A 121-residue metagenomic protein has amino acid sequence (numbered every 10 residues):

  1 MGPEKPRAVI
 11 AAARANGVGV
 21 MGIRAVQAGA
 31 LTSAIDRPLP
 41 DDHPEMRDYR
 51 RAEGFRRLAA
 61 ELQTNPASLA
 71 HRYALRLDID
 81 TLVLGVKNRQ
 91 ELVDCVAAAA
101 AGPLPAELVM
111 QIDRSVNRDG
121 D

Functional and structural regions predicted by a protein language model:
M1-D121: Beta/alpha (TIM)-barrel catalytic core signal, keyed to glycine-rich beta->alpha loops juxtaposed to Asp/Glu that bind
